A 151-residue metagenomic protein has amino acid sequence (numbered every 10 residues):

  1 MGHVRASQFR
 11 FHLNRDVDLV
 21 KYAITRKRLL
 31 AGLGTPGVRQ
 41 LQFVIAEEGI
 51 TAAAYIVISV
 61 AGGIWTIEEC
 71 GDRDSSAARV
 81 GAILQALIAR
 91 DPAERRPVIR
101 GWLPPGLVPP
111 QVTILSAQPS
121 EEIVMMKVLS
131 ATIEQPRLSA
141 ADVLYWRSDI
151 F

Functional and structural regions predicted by a protein language model:
M1-C70: Amide-forming acyltransferase catalytic core, primarily the GNAT-like/NAT-type and related acyltransferase folds
S59-F151: Active-site/acyl-donor-binding loops of N-acyltransferases
